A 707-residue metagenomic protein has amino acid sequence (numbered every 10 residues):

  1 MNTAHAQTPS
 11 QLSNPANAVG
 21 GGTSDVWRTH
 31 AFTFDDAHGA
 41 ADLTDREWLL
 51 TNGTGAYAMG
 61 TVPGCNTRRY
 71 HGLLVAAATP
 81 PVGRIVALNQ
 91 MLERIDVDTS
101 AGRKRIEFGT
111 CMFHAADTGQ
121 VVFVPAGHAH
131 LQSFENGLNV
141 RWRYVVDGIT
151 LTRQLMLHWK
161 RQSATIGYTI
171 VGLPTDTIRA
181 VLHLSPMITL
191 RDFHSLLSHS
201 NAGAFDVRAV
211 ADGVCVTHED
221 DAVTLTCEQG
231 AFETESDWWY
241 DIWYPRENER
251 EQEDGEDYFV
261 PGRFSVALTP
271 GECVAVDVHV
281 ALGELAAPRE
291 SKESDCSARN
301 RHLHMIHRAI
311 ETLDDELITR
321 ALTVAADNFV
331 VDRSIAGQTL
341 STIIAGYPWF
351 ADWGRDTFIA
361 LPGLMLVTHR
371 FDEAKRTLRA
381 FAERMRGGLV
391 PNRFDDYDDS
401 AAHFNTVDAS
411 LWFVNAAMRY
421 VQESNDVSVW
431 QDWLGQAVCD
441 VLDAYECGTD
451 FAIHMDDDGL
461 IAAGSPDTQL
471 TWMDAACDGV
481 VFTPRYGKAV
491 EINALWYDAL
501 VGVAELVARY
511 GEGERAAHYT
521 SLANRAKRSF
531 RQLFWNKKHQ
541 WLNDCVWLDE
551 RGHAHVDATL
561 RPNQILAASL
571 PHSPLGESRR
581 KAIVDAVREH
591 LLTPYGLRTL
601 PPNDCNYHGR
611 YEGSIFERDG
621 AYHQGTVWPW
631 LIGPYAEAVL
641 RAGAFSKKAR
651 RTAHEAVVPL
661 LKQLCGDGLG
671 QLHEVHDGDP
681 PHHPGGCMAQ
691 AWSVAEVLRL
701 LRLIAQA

Functional and structural regions predicted by a protein language model:
M1-D314, P348, R355-D356, L366 (+6 more regions): Terminal accessory carbohydrate-recognition/targeting modules of carbohydrate-active enzymes
A115-N139, V146-T150, C447, D585-Y595 (+3 more regions): Non-catalytic C-terminal accessory modules of carbohydrate-active enzymes
G172, L197-S200, L268, V274 (+11 more regions): Aromatic-rich carbohydrate-recognition surfaces in CAZymes
H183, R289-I310, I318-L322, H369-E383 (+5 more regions): Extended, well-ordered alpha-helical scaffold segments
F259-F264, L340-T357, Y397-S410, D478-A494 (+3 more regions): Solvent-exposed loop and edge beta-strand segments that line ligand/cofactor-binding and catalytic clefts
H302-Y347, R376, A380, G464 (+1 more regions): Conserved oxyanion/phosphate-binding beta-strand-loop segments in alpha/beta enzyme cores
P391-N392, E446, I453-D456, Y497-Y611 (+1 more regions): Catalytic cores of carbohydrate-active enzymes
P466-P484: A short, charged helix-loop
